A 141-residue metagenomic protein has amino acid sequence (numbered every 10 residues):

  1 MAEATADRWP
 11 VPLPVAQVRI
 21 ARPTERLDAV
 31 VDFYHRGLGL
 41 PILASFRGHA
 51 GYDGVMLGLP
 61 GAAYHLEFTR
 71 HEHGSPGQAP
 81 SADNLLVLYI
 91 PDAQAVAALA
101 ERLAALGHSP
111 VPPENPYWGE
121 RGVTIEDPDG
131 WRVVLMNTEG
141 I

Functional and structural regions predicted by a protein language model:
M1-L13, R19-R22, L43-S45, A100-I141: Vicinal oxygen chelate
A6-W9, E72-P76: Short beta-strand/turn micro-motifs at beta-sheet edges
V11, G48, L59, G77-A79 (+1 more regions): Sterically constrained small-residue positions within well-ordered secondary structures of folded domains
P14, R22-Y64: Core segments of cupin and vicinal oxygen chelate
A16-R26, V55-P60, P76-R102, R121-E126: Vicinal oxygen chelate
G48-H49, H71-E72, D92-A93, P116-Y117: Short beta->alpha connector loops
G61-L66, D129-V133: Short, charged/polar, Gly/Pro-enriched secondary-structure boundary elements
T69-G74, N137-G140: Acetyl-CoA-dependent GNAT
